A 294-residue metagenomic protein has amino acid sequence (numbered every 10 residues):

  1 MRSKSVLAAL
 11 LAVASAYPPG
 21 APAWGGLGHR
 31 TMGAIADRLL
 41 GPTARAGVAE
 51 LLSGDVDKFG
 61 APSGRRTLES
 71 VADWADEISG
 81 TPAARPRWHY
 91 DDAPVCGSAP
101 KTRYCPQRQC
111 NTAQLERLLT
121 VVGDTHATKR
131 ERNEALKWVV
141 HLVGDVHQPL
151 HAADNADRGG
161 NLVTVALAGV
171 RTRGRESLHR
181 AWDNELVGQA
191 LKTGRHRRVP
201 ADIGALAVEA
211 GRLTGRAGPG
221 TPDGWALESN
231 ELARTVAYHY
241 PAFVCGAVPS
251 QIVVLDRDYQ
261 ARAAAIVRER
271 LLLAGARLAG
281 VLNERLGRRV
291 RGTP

Functional and structural regions predicted by a protein language model:
M1-L7: Bacterial N-terminal signal peptides that target proteins for export
S3, V146-H147: Residue-level micro-sites within transmembrane alpha helices that shape and flank functional polar/acidic positions
L11-A16: Hydrophobic core
P18-G20: N-terminal signal peptide c-region/cleavage motif recognized by signal peptidases
P22-L142, P149-P294: N-terminal, motif-rich segments that launch catalysis or mediate targeting to/interaction with membranes, typified by
